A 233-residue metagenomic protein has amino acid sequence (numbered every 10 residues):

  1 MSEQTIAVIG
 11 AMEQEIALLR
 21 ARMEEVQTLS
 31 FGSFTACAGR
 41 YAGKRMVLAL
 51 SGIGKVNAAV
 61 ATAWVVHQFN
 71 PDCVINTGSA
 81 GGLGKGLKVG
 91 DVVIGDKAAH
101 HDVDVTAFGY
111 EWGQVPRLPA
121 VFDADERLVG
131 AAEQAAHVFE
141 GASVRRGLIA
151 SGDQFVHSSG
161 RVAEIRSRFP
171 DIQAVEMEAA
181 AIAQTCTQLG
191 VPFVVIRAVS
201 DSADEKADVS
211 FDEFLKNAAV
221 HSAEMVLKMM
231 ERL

Functional and structural regions predicted by a protein language model:
S2-F69: N-terminal short beta-loop-beta anion/metal-coordinating cradle
A21-Q27, H67-Q68, K88-A99, K216: A glycine- and small-aliphatic-rich helix-loop capping segment at beta-alpha/alpha-beta transitions that lines
W64-Q68, G86-L87, A183-P192: Alpha-helix C-terminal capping segments
D72-C73: Structural motif
L83-F169: Mid-sequence, gly/pro-rich, charge-dense loop/helix-turn segments that line enzyme active sites
Q154-S202: A C-terminal functional module that forms or caps the active site or interfaces directly with catalytic machinery
A203-L233: His/Asp/Glu-rich mid-to-C-terminal helical/loop segments that flank catalytic regions of hydrolases
